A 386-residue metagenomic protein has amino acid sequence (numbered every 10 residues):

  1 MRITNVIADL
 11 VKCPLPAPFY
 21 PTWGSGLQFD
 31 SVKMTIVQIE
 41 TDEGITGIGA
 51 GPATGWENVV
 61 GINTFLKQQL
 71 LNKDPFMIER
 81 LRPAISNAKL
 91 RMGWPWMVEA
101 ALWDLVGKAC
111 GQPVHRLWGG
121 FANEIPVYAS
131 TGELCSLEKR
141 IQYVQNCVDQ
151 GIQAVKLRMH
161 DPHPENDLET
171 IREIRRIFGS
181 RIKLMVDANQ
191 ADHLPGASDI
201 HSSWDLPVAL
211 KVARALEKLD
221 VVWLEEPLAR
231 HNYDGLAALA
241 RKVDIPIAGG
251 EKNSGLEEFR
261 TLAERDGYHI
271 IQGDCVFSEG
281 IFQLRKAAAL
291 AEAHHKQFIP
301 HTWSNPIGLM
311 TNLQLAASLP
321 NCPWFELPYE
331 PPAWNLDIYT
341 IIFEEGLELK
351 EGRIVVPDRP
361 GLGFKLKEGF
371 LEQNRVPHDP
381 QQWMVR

Functional and structural regions predicted by a protein language model:
M1-P18, S25-M34, N305-R386: Flexible C-terminal active-site loop/helix
I3, G44, V98, G111 (+7 more regions): Conserved, mostly hydrophobic/aromatic
I7, E40-A109: Metal- or metallocofactor-binding catalytic centers and their adjacent structured scaffolds across diverse enzyme
T35-I39: Short beta-strand scaffold segments in enzyme catalytic cores
G49, V127-S130, V155-L157, L184-A188 (+5 more regions): Hydrophobic faces of well-ordered beta-strands that scaffold small-molecule active sites in alpha/beta enzyme cores
Q68, K73, A229-P357: Shared catalytic-loop signature of beta/alpha-barrel
M97-C135, R181: Glycine-rich, aromatic-flanked loop segments that form ligand/cofactor-binding clefts across common enzyme folds
E124-V243: Metal-dependent enolase-superfamily TIM-barrel catalytic cores that perform enediolate-based chemistry
